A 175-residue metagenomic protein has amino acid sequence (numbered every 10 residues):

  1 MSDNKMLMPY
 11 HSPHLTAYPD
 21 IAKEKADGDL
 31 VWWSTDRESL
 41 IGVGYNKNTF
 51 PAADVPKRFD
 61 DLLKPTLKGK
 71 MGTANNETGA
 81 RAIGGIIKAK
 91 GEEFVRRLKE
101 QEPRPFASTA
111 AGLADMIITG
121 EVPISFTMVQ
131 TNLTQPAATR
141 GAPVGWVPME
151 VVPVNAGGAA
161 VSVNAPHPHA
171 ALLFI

Functional and structural regions predicted by a protein language model:
M1-E121: Extracytoplasmic ligand-binding site segments that recognize negatively charged/polar headgroups
S2, I124-P143: A ligand-binding cleft/hinge motif common to bilobed small-molecule-binding domains
M8-A17, V31-S34, D60, Q135-P153 (+1 more regions): Short beta-strand->loop
G42-T49, N155-H167: A bilobed periplasmic-binding-protein/Venus flytrap-type ligand-binding module shared by bacterial periplasmic
A74, T127, V147-M149: Conserved beta-strand termini and adjacent loop/short-helix elements that scaffold enzyme active sites in alpha/beta
T78-G79, L113, I124, Q130-T134 (+1 more regions): Short, catalytically relevant binding-site loops at active-site mouths
F94-L98, G157, P166-I175: Short amphipathic alpha-helical coupling segments at ligand-binding clamshell hinges and other catalytic/signaling
